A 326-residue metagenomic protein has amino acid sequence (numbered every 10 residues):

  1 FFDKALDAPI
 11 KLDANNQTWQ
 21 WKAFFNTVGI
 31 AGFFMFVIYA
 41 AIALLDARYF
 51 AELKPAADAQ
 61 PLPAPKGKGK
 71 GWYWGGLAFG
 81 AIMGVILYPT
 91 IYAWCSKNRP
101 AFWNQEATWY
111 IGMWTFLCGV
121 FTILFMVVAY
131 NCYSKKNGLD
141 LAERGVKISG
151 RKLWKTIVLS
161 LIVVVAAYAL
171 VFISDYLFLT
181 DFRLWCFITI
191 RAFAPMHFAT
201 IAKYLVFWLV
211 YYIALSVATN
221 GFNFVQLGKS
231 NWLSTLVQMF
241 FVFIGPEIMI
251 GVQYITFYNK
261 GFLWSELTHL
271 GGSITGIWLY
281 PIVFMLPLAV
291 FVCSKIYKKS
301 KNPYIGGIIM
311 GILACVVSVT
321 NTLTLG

Functional and structural regions predicted by a protein language model:
F1-F2, T27-A41, G119: Long, contiguous hydrophobic alpha-helical segments, chiefly transmembrane helices and signal peptides
F1-T18: Soluble extramembrane regions of membrane proteins in the secretory/endomembrane system
A5, I38-L44, R48, I173 (+3 more regions): Structural signature of transmembrane alpha-helix termini at the membrane-water interface
I10-K11, L53, A57, V316: Generic detector of ordered, mature protein regions
N16-A31: Juxtamembrane/start-of-transmembrane alpha-helix segments at the extracytoplasmic/lumenal side of membrane anchors
G32-F79: Juxtamembrane interface at the cytosolic side of transmembrane helices
G75-G326: Alpha-helical transmembrane segments of integral membrane proteins
